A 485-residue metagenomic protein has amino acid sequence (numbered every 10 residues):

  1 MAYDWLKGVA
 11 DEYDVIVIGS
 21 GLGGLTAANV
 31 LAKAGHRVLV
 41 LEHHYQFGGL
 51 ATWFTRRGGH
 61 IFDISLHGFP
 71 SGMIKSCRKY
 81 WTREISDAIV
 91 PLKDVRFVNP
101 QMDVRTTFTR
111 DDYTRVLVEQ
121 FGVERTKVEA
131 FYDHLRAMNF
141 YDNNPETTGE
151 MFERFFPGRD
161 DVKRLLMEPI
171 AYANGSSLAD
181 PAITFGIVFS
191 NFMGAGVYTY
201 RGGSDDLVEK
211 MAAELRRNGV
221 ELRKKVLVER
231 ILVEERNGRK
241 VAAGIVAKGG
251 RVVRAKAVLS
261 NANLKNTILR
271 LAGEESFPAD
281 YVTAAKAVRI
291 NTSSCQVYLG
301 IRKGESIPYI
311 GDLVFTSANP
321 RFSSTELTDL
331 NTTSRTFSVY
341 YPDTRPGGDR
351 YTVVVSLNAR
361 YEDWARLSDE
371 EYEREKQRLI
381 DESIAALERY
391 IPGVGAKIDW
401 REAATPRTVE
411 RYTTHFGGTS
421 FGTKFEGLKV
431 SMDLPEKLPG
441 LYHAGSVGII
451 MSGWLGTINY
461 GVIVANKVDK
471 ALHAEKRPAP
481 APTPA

Functional and structural regions predicted by a protein language model:
A2-V123: N-terminal glycine-rich phosphate/pyrophosphate-binding loop and immediately adjacent elements
P100-A182: Rossmann-like flavin
R164-A173, R389-M451: A glycine-rich dinucleotide-binding beta-alpha-beta segment and adjacent secondary-structure elements that constitute
F189-A242, V246: Helical element adjacent to the flavin cofactor pocket in flavoenzyme catalytic cores
E229-G348: Mid-domain catalytic core of redox enzymes that form a hydrophobic substrate pocket/lid adjacent to a catalytic redox
V233, D469-A485: Active-site-proximal substrate-binding core of FAD-dependent oxidoreductases
R302-A404: C-terminal segments that line or cap access tunnels to active or ligand-binding sites in enzymes and enzyme-associated
S446-V468: A conserved FAD-binding loop/helix module that cradles the flavin
